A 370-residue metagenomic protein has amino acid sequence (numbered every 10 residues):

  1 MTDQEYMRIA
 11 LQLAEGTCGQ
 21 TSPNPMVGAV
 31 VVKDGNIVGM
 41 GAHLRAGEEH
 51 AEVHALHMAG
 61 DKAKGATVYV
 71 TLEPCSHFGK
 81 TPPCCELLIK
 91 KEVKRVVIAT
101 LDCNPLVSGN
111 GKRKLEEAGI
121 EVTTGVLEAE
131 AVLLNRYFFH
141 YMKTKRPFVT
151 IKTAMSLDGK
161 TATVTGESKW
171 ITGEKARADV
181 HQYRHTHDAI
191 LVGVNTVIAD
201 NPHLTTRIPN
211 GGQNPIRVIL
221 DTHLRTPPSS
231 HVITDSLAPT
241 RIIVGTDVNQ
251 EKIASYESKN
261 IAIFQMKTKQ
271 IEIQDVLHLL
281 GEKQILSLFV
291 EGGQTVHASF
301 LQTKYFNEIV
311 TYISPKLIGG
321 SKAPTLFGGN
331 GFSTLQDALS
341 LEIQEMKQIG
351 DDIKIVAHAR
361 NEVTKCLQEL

Functional and structural regions predicted by a protein language model:
T2-S22, Y141: Short, basic/aromatic recognition patches
A10, G28, C75, L115 (+7 more regions): Residue-level signal for inorganic ion chemistry
M26-G35, T153-A154, I355: Short beta-strand scaffold segments in enzyme catalytic cores
V31-E130, I216, S236, L301: Zn2+-dependent cytidine deaminase-like catalytic core
C103-L106, A129-E130, I198, R225-P227 (+3 more regions): Short gly/pro/ser/thr-enriched loop/turn and capping motifs at secondary-structure boundaries
H140, R146, T150-L157, T161-L286 (+2 more regions): Active-site ligand-binding patch in enzyme domains
D247-V248, G329-L370: Conserved histidine-centered catalytic loops in small-molecule metabolism enzymes
Q302-L341: Flexible, gly/pro- and Lys/Arg-enriched active-site loops
